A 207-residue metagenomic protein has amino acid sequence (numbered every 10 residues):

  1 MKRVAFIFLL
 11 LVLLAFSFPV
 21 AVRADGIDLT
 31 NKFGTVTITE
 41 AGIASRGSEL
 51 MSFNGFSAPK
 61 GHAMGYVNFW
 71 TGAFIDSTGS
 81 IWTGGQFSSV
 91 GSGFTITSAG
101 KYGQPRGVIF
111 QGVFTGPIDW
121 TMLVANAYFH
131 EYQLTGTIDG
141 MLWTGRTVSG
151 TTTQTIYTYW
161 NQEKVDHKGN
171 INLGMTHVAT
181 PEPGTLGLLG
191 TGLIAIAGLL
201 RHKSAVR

Functional and structural regions predicted by a protein language model:
M1-G26, H167-A197, V206: Short, threonine-centered small-residue motifs that mark membrane-proximal processing/anchoring sites and TM-junction
R3-I7, A15-S17, K32, S52-G55 (+3 more regions): Intrinsic disorder/low-structure terminal segments
I7, T35, A44, W120 (+6 more regions): A generic structural micro-environment signature that highlights single residues at secondary-structure boundaries
R23-G91, I156-A179: N-terminal segment immediately downstream of the Sec signal-peptide cleavage site in secreted/extracellular proteins
S98-T158: Acidic, glycine-rich flexible loop segments
